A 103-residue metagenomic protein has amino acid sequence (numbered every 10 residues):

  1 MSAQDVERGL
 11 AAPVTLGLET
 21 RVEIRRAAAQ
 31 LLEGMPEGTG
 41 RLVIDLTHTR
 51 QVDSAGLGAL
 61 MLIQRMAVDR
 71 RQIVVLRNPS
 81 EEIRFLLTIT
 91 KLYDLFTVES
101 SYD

Functional and structural regions predicted by a protein language model:
M1-Q51, L62-D103: STAS-like cytosolic regulatory interaction modules
